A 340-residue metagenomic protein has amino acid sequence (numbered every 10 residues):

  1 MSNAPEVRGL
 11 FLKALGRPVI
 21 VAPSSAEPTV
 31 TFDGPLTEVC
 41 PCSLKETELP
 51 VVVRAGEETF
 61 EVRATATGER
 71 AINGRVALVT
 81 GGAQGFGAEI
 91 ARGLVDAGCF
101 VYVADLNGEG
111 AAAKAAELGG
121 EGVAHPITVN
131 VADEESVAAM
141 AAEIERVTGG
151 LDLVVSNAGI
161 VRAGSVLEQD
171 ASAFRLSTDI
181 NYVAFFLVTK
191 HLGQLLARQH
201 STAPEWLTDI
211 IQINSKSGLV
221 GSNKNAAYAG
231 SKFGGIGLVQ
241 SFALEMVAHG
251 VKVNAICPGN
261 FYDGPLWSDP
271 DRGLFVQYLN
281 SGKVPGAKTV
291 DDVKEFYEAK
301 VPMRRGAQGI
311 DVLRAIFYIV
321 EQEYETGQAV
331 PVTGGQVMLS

Functional and structural regions predicted by a protein language model:
M1-A77, E89: Glycine-rich flexible loops
S165-V166, D170-R175, Y297: Substrate-binding pocket helix/loop in short-chain dehydrogenase/reductase
L167, V220-A226, A248, R304: Active-site loop immediately N-terminal to the catalytic Tyr-X3-Lys motif of short-chain dehydrogenase/reductase
F186, R305-V332, V337: C-terminal substrate-recognition "lid" of short-chain dehydrogenase/reductases
T189, S231, V239: Active-site helix of classical SDR
Q194, L244-E245: Alpha-helical segment proximal to the catalytic Tyr-Lys
S215: Residue(s) in the substrate-gating loop at a strand-loop-helix junction that position the organic substrate next
